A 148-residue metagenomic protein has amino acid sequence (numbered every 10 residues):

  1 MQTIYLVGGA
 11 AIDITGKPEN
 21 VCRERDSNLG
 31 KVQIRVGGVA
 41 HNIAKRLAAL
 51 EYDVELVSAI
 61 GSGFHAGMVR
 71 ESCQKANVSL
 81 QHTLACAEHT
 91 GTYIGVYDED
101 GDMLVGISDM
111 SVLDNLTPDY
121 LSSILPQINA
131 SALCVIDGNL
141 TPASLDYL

Functional and structural regions predicted by a protein language model:
M1-A10, E71-A85, G95-L148: Ribokinase/PfkB-type carbohydrate-kinase core domain
M1-A59, F64-M68, Q74-V78: Glycine-rich phosphate/adenosyl-contacting loop at the front of the ribokinase-like
A40-A44, A66, G91, L104 (+1 more regions): A general structural signal for well-ordered alpha-helical segments in protein cores
L50, E88-G91: Short, basic and Ser/Thr-rich N-terminal targeting/leader segments
I60-G61, H89, L140: Short beta->alpha linker loops
